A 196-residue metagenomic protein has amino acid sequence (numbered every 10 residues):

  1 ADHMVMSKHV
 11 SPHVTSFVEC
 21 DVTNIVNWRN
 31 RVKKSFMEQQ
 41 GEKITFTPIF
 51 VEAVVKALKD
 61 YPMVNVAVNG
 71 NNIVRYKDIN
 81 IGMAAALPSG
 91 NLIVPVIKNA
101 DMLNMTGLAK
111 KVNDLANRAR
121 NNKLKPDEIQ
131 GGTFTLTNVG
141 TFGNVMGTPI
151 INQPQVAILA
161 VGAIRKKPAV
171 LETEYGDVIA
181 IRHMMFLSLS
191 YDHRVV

Functional and structural regions predicted by a protein language model:
A1-V196: C-terminal catalytic/motor cores of large multi-domain enzyme assemblies
